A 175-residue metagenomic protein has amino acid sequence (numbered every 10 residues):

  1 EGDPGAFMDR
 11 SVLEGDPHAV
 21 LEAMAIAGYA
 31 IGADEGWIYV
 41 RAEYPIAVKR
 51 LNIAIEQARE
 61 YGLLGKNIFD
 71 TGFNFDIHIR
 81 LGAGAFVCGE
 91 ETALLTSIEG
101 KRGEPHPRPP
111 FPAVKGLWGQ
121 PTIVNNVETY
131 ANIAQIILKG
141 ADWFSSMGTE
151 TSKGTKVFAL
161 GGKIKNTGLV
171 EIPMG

Functional and structural regions predicted by a protein language model:
E1-D3, A19, E43-P45, G84: A short acidic, glycine/proline-enriched capping/turn motif at secondary-structure boundaries, especially helix N-cap
E1-D3, Y29-A33, K163: Short connector loops/turns at beta-strand edges and beta->alpha or beta->beta junctions
E1-P17: Glycine-rich phosphate/pyrophosphate-binding loop regions near the starts of catalytic domains
E14, P45-I46: Metallocofactor- and cofactor-centric catalytic cores in central/energy metabolism, strongly enriched
P17-A30: Histidine-anchored nucleotide/phosphate-binding helix
D34-A42: Short internal beta-strands
V48-M174: Hydrophobic alpha-helical positions that pack around
